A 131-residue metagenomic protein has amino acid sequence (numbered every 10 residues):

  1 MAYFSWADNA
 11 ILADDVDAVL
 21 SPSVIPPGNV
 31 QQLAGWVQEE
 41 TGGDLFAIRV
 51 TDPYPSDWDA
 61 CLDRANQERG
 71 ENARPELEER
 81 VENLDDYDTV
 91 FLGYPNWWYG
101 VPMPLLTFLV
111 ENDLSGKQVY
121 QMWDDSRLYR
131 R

Functional and structural regions predicted by a protein language model:
M1-R131: Active-site-proximal alpha-helix that buttresses catalytic centers in soluble enzyme cores
